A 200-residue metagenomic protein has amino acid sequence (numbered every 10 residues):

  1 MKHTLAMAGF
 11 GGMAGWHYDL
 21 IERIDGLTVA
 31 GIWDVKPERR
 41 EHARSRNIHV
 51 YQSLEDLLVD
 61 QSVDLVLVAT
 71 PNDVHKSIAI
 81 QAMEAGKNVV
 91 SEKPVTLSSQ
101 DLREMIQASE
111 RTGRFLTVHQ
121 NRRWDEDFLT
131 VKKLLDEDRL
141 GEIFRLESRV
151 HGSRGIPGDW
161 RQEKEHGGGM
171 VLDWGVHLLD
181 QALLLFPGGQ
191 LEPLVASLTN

Functional and structural regions predicted by a protein language model:
M1-R46: N-terminal Rossmann-like dinucleotide-binding module
H17, I48-A108: Beta-loop-alpha module in the N-terminal Rossmann-like domain of NAD(P)-dependent dehydrogenases, especially those
I24, D60-Q61, D125: Acidic-histidine catalytic/liganding microenvironments
G31, L65, R145: Short, Asp-centered acidic motifs that coordinate Mg2+ and/or phosphate in catalytic or ligand-binding sites
E104-N121, G141-S148: Rossmann-fold dehydrogenase core element
R122-N200: Predominantly a Rossmann-like dinucleotide-binding segment in NAD(P)-dependent oxidoreductases
